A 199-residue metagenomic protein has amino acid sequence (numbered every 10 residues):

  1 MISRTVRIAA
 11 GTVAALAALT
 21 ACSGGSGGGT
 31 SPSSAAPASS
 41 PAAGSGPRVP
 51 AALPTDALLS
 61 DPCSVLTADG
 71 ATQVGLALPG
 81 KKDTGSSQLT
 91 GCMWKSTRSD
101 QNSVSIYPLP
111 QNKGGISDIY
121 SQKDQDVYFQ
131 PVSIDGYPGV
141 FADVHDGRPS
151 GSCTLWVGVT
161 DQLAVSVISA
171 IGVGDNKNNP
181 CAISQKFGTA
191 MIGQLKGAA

Functional and structural regions predicted by a protein language model:
M1-A10: Bacterial N-terminal signal peptides that target proteins for export
A18-A21: C-terminal motif of bacterial Sec signal peptides marking the signal peptidase cleavage site
S23-S26: Bacterial signal peptide processing site
P32-S99, L195-A199: Extracytoplasmic low-complexity, Pro/Thr/Ser/Ala/Gly-rich segments that lie immediately after a secretion/anchoring
D69-V74, S99-S103, D161-Q162, G188-M191: Extracellular/mature segments of secreted proteins
G91-S117, V165-I168: A short acidic-to-branched-hydrophobic micro-motif
L109-V140: Residues within mature, well-folded domains
Y128-A199: A short, solvent-exposed beta-edge/loop patch
